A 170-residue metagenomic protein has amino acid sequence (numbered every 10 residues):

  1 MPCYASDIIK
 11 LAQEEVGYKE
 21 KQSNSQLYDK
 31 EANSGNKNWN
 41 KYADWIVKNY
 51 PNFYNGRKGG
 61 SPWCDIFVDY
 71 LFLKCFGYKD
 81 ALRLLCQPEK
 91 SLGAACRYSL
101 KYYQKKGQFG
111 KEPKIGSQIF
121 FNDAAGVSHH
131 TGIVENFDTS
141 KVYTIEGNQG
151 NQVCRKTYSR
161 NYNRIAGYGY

Functional and structural regions predicted by a protein language model:
M1-Y78: N-terminal capping segments
Y4, K58, Y78-Q152: ...with weaker cross-activation on analogous glycine-rich loops/strands in unrelated enzymes
I9, V142, I165-A166: A broad, low-specificity signal marking well-ordered, structured residues that form hydrophobic/aromatic
E31, Y42, G93-A94, I165: Residue-level detector of intrinsically disordered, flexible termini and proteolytic processing junctions
Q152-N161: A short macromolecule-binding patch
R160-Y170: Low-complexity, Gly/Ser/Thr/Pro-rich intrinsically disordered linker/tail segments
